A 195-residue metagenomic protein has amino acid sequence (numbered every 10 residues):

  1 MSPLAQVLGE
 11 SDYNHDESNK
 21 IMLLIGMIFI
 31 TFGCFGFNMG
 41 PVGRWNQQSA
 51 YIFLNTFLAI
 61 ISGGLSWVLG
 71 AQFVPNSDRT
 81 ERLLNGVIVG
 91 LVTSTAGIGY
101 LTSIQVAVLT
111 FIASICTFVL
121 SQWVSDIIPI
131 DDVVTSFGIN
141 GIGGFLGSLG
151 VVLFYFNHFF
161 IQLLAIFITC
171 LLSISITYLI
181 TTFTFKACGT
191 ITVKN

Functional and structural regions predicted by a protein language model:
M1-N195: Hydrophobic alpha-helical transmembrane bundles of multi-pass membrane proteins
